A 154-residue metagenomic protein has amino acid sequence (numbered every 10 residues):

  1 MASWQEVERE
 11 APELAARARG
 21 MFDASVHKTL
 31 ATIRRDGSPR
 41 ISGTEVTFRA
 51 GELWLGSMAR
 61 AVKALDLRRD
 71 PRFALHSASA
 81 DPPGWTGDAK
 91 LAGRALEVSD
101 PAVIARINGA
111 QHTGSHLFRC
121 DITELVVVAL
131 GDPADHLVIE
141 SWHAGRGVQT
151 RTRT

Functional and structural regions predicted by a protein language model:
M1-E13, P82-T154: Charged, gly/pro-rich active-site loop segments
W4-R35: Short, conserved active-site entrance elements at the starts or edges of catalytic domains
M21, A74, V128: Short alpha-helical functional segments enriched in proximate histidine and acidic residues
D23-S25, I41, H112-T113, I122: Short gly/pro-enriched beta-turn/loop segments at secondary-structure junctions
S25-A59, L67, F73-S77: Short beta-strand segments
G56-A89, G93-V98: Helix-adjacent hinge/juxtasegments
